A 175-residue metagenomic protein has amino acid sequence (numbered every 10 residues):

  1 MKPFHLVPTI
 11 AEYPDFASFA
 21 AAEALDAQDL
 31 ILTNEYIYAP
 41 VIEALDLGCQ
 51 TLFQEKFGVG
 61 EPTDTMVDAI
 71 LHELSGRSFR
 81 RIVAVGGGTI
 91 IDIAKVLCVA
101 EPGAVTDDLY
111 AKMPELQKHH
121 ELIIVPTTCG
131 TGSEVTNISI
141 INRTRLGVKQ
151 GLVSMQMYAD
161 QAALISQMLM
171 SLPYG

Functional and structural regions predicted by a protein language model:
M1-R81: ATP/NTP phosphate-donor binding region
Y13, G88, P126: Short, conserved catalytic/metal-binding motifs centered on acidic residues
L32-T33, G86, N142: Short beta-strand/turn micro-motifs composed of small residues that flank or help shape donor/cofactor-binding pockets
Y38-A39, T89-I91, C129-T131, M170: Glycine-rich nucleotide phosphate-binding loop and flanking beta-alpha elements of Rossmann-like dinucleotide-binding
D46-T51, L97-T106: A short, gly/pro- and small-residue-rich
I82-D92: Glycine-rich phosphate-binding loop
I90-G103, V135-T136: Short Gly/Thr/Asp-enriched flexible loops that form oxyanion-binding sites at enzyme active sites
G103-G175: A glycine/threonine-rich phosphate-anchoring loop and its flanking beta-alpha core in nucleotide/phosphate-binding
